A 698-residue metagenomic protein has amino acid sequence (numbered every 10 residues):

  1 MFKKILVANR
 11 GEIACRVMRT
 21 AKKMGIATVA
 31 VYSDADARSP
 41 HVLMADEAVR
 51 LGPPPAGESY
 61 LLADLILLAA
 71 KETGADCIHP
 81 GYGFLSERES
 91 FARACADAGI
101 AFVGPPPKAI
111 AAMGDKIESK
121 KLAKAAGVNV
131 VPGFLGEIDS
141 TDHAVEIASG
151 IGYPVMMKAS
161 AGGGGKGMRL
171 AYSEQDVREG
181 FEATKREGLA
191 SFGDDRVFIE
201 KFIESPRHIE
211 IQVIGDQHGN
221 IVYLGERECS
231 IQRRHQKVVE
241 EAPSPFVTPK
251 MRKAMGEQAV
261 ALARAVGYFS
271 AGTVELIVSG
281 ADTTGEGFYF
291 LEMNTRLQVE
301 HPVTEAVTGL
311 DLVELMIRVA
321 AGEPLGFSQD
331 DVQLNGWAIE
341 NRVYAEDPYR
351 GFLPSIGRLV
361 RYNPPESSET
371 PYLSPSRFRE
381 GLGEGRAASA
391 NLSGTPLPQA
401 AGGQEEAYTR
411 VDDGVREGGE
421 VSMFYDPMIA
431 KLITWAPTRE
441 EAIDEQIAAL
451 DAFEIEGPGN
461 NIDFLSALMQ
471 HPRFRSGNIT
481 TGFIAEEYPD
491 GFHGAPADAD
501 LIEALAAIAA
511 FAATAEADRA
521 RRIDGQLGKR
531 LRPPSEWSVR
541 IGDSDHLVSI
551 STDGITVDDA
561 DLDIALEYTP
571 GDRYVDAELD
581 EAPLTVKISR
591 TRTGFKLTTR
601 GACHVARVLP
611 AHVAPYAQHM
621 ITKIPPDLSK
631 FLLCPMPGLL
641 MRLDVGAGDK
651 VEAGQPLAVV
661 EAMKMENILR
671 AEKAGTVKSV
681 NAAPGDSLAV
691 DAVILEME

Functional and structural regions predicted by a protein language model:
M1-V274, V278-H301: N-terminal beta-alpha lobe that positions the nucleotide/phosphoryl donor in ATP/NTP-coupled carboxylate activation
E87-A94, E340, R350, T480 (+1 more regions): Structured, non-catalytic alpha/beta "coupling" segments that mediate domain-domain communication and provide generic
M168-L170, K201, V247, M428-P437 (+2 more regions): Short, well-ordered beta-strand elements within core beta-sheets of diverse protein domains
A259, P302-L373, Q404-D563, Y568 (+3 more regions): Catalytic cores of soluble metabolic enzymes centered on carboxylation/carboxyl-transfer
F327-N335, E486-Y488, F492, G528 (+1 more regions): Long, charged amphipathic helices and adjacent flexible linkers at domain junctions
F378-G383, A401-G403: Glycine-biased, low-complexity coil/linker segments
K623-E698: Structured functional modules or segments
